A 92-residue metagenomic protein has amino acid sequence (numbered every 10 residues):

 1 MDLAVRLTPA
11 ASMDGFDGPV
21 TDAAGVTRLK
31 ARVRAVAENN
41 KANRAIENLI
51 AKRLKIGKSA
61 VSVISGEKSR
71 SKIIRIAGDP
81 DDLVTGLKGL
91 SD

Functional and structural regions predicted by a protein language model:
M1-N48, I56-K58, S62-E67, K72-D92: Contiguous, often N-terminal, cationic amphipathic patches that form binding interfaces
A51: The alpha-helix within a helix-turn-helix
